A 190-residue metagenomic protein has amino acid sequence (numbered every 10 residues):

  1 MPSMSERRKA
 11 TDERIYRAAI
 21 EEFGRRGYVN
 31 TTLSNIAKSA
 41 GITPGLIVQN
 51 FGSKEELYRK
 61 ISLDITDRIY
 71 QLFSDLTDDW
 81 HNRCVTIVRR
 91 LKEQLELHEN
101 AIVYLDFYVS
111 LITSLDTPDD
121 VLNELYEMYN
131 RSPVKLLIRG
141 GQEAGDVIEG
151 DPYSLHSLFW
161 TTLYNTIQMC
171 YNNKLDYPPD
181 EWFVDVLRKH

Functional and structural regions predicted by a protein language model:
M1-A10: N-terminal intrinsically disordered/low-complexity leader segments
P2, V85-E93, R131-E143, W160-H190: C-terminal peripheral helix-coil segments that are non-catalytic and often amphipathic
A10, R14, A18, E22-E56 (+1 more regions): Helix-turn-helix
K60, S74-A101, S154-F159: Hydrophobic alpha-helical connector segments
L63-I69: Short, basic, alpha-helical segments at the C-terminal edge of helix-turn-helix-like DNA-binding modules
Y70, T117-A144, Y153, S157: Amphipathic alpha-helical packing segments from all-alpha helical-bundle domains
E96-T117: Amphipathic alpha-helical segments used for helix-helix packing
